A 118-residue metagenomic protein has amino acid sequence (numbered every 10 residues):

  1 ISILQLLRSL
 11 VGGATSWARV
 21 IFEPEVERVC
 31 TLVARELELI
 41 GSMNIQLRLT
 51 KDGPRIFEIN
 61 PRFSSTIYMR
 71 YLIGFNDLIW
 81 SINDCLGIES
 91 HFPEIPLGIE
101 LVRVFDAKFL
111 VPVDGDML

Functional and structural regions predicted by a protein language model:
I1-E38, S42, L49, N60-L86 (+1 more regions): ATP-dependent carboxylate/phosphate-activation module, predominantly the ATP-grasp catalytic core and closely related
D52-R55: Conserved protein kinase catalytic/activation segment
S90-E94: A short alpha-helix-loop-beta-strand transition element characteristic of N-terminal alpha/beta dinucleotide-binding
